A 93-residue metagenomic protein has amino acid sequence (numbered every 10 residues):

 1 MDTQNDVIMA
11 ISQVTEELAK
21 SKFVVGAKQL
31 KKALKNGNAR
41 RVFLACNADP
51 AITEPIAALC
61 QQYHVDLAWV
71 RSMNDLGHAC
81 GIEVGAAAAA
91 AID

Functional and structural regions predicted by a protein language model:
D2-N38: Ribosome large-subunit tunnel/peptidyl-transferase-proximal elements
S12, E16, S21, P50 (+2 more regions): Flexible, active-site-adjacent loop/turn segments at secondary-structure boundaries
G26-A27, I52, S72: Amphipathic coiled-coil/heptad-repeat helices and related helical stalk/stem segments that mediate oligomerization
A27-K28, C46-N47, I92-D93: Fold-independent oxyanion-binding glycine-rich loops and adjacent beta-strand/coil segments at enzyme active sites
Q29, R40, C80, V84: Short, flexible micro-motifs
K32-A57, H64: N-terminal positively charged helical leader segments and presequences
A58-D93: Short basic, glycine-rich beta-strand/loop surfaces that mediate nucleic-acid
